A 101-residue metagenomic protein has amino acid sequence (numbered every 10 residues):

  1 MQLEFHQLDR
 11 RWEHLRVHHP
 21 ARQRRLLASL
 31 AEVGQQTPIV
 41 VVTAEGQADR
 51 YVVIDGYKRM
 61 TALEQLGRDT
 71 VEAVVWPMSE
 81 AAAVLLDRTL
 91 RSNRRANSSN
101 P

Functional and structural regions predicted by a protein language model:
M1-W76, A82-R95: Short, charged/polar connector segments at secondary-structure boundaries
N100-P101: Basic (Lys/Arg-enriched) interaction patch that binds polyanionic ligands
